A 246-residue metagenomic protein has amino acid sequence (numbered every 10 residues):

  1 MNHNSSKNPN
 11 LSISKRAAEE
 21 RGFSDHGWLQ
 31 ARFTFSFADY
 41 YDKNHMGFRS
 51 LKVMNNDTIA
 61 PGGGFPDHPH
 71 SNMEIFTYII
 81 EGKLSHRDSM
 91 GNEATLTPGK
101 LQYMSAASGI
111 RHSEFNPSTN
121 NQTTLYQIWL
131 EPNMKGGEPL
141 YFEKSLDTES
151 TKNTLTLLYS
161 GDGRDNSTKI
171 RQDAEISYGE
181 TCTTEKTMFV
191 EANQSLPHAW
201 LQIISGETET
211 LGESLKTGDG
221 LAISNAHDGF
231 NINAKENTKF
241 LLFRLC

Functional and structural regions predicted by a protein language model:
N2-F33, M54: Polybasic, low-complexity association/targeting segments
F23-P69, E74, L125, D147-E191: A short glycine-rich, His/Asp/Glu-containing loop-to-beta-strand
N56, P61-G62, G99, A107 (+4 more regions): Tight coil/turn sites that cap or link beta-strands
S71-M90, P98-L101, V190-G212, T217: Glycine- and acidic-residue-biased ligand/ion/polar-headgroup-sensing regions
I75-L130: Contiguous mid-protein beta-loop-alpha structural module that forms a pocket-lining wall or clamp of enzyme active
M90-S105, S150-T151, L211-F230: Short acidic-glycine-tyrosine-enriched beta hairpin
A106-G136, N225-C246: Ligand-binding loop in jelly-roll beta-barrel domains
G137-F142: A non-catalytic, helix-rich entry segment at domain boundaries
